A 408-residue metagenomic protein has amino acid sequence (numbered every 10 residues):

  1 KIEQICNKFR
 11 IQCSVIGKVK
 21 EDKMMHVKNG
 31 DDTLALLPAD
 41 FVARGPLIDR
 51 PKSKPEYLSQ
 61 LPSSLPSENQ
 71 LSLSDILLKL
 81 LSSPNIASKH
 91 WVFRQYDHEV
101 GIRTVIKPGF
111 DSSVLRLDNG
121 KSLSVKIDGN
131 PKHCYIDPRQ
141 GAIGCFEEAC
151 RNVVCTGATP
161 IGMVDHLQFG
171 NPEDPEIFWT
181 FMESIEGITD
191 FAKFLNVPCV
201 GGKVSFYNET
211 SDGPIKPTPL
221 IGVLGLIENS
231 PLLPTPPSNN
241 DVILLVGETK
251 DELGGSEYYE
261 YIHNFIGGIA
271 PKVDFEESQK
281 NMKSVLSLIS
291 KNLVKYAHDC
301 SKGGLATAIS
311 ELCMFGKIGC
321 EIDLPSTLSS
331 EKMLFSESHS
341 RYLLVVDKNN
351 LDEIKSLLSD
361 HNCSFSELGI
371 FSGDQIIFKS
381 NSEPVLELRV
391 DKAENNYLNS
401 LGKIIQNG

Functional and structural regions predicted by a protein language model:
K1-S82, F191, L195, V200 (+2 more regions): Glycine-/charge-enriched secondary-structure boundary and capping motifs
S53-A306, S310-L328, G408: Non-catalytic terminal/interface segments that mediate subunit docking, oligomerization, and allosteric communication
